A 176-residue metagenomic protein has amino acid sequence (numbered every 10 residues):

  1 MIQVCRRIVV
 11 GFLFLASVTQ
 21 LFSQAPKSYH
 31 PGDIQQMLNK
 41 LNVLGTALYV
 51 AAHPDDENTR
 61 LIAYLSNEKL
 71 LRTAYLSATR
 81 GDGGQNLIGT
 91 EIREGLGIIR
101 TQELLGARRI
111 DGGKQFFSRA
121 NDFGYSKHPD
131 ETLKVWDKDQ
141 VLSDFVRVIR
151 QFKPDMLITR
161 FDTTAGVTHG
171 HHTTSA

Functional and structural regions predicted by a protein language model:
M1-I8, F22-P31: Non-catalytic terminal extensions that flank enzyme cores
C5-R6, T19, P54-D56: Residue-level micro-sites within transmembrane alpha helices that shape and flank functional polar/acidic positions
I8-Q20: Bacterial N-terminal signal peptides
Q24-A176: Active-site beta-strand->loop->alpha-helix modules in alpha/beta enzyme cores, enriched in Gly/His/Asp(Glu)
